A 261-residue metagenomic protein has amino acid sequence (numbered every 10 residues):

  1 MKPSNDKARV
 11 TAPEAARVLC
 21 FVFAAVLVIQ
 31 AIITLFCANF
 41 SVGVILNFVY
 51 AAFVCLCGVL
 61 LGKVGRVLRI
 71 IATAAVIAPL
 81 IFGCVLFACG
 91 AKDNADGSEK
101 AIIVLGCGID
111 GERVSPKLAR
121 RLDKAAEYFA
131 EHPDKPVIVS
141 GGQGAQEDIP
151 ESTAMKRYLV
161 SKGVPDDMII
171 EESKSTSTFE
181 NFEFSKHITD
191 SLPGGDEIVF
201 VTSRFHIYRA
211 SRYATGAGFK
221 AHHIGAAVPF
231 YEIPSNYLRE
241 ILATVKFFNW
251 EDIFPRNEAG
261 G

Functional and structural regions predicted by a protein language model:
M1-V10: Short, Lys/Arg-rich, polar N-terminal cytosolic tail immediately upstream of the first transmembrane signal-anchor
A12-V18, R66-V67: N-terminal export and membrane-targeting signals
A15-L60: Membrane-embedded alpha-helical segments of integral membrane proteins
G58-L68: Membrane-interface junctions at the ends of membrane-embedded or membrane-associated helices
R66-L86: Internal/C-terminal transmembrane anchor helices
I81-A243, I253: A structural signal for short, hydrophobic/glycine-enriched beta-strand patches
R256-G261: The feature marks non-catalytic terminal segments
